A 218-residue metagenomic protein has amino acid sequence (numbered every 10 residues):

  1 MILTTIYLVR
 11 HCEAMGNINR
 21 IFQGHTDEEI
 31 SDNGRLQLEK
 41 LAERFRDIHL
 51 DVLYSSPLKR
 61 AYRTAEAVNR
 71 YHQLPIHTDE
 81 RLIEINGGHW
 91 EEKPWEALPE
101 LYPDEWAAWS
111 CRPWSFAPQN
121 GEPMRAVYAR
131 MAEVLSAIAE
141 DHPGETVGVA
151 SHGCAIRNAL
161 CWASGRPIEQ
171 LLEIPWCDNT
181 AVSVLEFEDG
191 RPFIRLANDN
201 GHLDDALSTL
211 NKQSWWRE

Functional and structural regions predicted by a protein language model:
M1-T4, G88-A97, E140, E145-T146 (+1 more regions): Acidic, low-complexity terminal tails and accessory targeting/binding regions of phosphate-metabolizing enzymes
T5-H11, V149: Short, hydrophobic/glycine-enriched beta-strand segments
V9, E13-L74, T78: Active-site-proximal alpha-helix that buttresses catalytic centers in soluble enzyme cores
A14, A155-I156: Short active-site segment of divalent metal-dependent hydrolases/proteases that encodes the spacing between
S31, R35, L58, P99 (+3 more regions): Amphipathic, non-transmembrane alpha-helical scaffold segments
E39-E43, Y128, A132-E140, L160: Generic structural signal for well-ordered alpha-helical scaffold segments
R70-R130, E186, F193-D199, A206-S208 (+1 more regions): Phosphate-handling substructures
H152: Short basic (Lys/Arg) and small-residue
